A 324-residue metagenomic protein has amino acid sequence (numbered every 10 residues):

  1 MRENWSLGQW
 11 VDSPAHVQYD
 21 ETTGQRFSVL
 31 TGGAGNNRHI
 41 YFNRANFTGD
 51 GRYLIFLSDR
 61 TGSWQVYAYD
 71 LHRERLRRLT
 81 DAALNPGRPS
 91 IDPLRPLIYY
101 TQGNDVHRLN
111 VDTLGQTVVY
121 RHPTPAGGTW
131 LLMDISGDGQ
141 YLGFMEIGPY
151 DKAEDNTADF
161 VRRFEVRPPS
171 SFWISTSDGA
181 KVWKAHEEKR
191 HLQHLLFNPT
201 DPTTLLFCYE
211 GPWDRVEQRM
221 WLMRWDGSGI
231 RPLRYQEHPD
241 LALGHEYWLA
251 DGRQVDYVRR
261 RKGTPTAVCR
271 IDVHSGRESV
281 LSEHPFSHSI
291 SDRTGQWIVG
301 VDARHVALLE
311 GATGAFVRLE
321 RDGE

Functional and structural regions predicted by a protein language model:
R2-S28, E165-S170: Blade/loop signatures of beta-propeller domains
R2-W10, F144-R167, C208-E217, R260: Short, conserved, GDST-rich strand-edge loop motifs in beta-rich repeat architectures
N36-R44, T61-V106: Blade-loop segments of beta-propeller domains
L54, I98, G139-L142, T204-L205 (+2 more regions): Hydrophobic beta-strand positions that form the internal "hydrophobic ladder" of WD40/Gbeta-like beta-propeller blades
R60-S63, D105-H107, G148-A153, G211-R215 (+2 more regions): Short glycine/acidic-enriched loop and turn motifs that connect beta-strands
D70-E74, N110-L114, T176-A180, R224-S228 (+2 more regions): Short loop/turn segments that connect beta-strands within beta-propeller blades
D81-S171, K184-E187: Asp-box/WD-like beta-propeller blade repeats and closely related beta-sheet repeat scaffolds
R234, H238-A242, S279-D292, A315-E324: Conserved blade-ending motifs and adjacent loop-strand segments that build the rim/top face of beta-propeller domains
